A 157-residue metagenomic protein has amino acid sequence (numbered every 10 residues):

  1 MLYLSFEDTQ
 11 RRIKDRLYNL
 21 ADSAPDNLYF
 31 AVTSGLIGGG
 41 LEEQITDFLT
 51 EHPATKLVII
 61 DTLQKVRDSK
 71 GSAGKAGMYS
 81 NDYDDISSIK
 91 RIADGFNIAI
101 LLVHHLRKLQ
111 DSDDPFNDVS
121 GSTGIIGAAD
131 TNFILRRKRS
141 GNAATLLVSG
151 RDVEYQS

Functional and structural regions predicted by a protein language model:
M1-S87, R91: Conserved inter-motif catalytic segment of the P-loop NTP-binding fold
L4, D15, L57, Y79-S157: Phosphate-binding/switch region of NTP-binding enzymes
